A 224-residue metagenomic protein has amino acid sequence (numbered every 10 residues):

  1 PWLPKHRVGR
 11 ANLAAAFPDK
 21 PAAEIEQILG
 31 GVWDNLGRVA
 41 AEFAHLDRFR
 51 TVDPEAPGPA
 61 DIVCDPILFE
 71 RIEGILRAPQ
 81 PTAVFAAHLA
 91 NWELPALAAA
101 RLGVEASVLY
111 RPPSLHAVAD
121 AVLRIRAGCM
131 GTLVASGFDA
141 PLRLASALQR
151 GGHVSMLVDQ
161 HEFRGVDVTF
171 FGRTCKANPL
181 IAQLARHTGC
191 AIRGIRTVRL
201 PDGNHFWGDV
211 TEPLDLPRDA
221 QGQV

Functional and structural regions predicted by a protein language model:
P1-A16, G31-T51: A transmembrane-helix-recognition feature enriched in membrane-embedded lipid enzymes and envelope glyco-/phospholipid
L3-P4, Q27, A117, A135: Residue-level detector of secondary-structure boundary/capping sites
A11, A15-P18, A99, R124: Short amphipathic alpha-helical coupling elements at transmembrane boundaries
F17-L29: Short, surface-exposed acidic
D47-V224: Soluble catalytic domains of membrane acyltransferases
